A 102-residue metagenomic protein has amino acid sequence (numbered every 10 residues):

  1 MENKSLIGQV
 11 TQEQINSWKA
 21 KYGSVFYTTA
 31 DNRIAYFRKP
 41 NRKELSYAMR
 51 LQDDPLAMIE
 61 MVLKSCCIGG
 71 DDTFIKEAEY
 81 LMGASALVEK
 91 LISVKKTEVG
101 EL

Functional and structural regions predicted by a protein language model:
M1-K19: Short, basic/low-complexity N-terminal boundary segments at the transition from targeting/disordered tails
A20-Y22, T29-L102: Short, surface-exposed, charged amphipathic helix/loop patches that serve as local interaction elements
